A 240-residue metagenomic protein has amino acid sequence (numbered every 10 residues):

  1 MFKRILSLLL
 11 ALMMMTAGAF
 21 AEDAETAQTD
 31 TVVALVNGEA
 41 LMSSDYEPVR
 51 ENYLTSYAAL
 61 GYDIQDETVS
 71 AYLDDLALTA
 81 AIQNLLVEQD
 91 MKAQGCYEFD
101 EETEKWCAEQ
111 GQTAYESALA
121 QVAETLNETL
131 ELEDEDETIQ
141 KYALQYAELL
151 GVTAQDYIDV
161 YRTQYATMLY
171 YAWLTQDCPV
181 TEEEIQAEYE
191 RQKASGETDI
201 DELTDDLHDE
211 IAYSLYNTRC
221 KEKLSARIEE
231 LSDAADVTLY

Functional and structural regions predicted by a protein language model:
M1-E22: Sec-dependent N-terminal signal peptides of Gram-positive bacterial secreted proteins and lipoproteins
L6-S7, Y53, E230: Sequence-pattern detector for short linear motifs and compositional/periodic biases rather than a specific fold
E22-T31, G38-L41, D63, E67-Y240: Peptidyl-prolyl cis-trans isomerase
T31-S56: Periplasmic POTRA and POTRA-like interaction domains that precede and scaffold membrane channels/assemblies
P48-Y72: Extracytoplasmic/periplasmic/luminal assembly and interaction segments in envelope/secretory/respiratory proteins
